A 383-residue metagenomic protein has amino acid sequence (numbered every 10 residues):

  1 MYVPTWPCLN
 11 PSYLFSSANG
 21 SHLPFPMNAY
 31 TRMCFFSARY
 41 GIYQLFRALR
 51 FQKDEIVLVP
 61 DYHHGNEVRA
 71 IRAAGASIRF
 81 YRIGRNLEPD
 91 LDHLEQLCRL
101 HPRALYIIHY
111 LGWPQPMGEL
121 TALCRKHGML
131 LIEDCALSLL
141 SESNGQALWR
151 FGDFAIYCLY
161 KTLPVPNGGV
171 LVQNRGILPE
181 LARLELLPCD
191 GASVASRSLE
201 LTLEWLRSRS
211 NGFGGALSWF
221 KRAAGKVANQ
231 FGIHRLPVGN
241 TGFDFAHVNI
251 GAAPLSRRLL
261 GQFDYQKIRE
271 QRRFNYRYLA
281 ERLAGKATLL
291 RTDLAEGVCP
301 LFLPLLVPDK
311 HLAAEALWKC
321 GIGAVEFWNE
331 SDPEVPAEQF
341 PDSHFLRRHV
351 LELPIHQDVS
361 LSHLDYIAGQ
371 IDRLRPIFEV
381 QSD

Functional and structural regions predicted by a protein language model:
M1-K53, A74, K267, R373-D383: Conserved PLP-binding active-site segment in aminotransferase class I/II-type PLP enzymes
V3, P11, A29-M33, H63 (+2 more regions): PLP-dependent aminotransferase class I/II
L45-C98: Conserved PLP-anchoring active-site segment centered on the Schiff-base-forming lysine
D61-Y62, R82, C135, L159 (+1 more regions): Nucleotide-sugar donor-binding loop of glycosyltransferases
R72, T121, R125, W318: Anion (oxyanion) recognition and catalysis
R85-L181, C189, H356: Active-site phosphate-binding strand-loop segment of PLP-dependent enzymes
